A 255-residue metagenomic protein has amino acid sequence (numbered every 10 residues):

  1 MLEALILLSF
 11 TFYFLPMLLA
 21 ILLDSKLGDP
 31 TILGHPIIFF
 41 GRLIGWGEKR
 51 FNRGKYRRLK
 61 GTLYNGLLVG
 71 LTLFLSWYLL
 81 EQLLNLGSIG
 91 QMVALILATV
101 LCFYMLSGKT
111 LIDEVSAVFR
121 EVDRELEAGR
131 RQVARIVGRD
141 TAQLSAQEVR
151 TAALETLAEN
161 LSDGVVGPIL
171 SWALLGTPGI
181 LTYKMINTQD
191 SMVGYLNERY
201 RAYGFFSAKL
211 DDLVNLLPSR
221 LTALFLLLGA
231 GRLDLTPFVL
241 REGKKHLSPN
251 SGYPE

Functional and structural regions predicted by a protein language model:
M1-L181, I186, G194-E255: Hydrophobic alpha-helical transmembrane segments
S191: RNA/tRNA-interacting regions in translation and RNA-turnover enzymes
